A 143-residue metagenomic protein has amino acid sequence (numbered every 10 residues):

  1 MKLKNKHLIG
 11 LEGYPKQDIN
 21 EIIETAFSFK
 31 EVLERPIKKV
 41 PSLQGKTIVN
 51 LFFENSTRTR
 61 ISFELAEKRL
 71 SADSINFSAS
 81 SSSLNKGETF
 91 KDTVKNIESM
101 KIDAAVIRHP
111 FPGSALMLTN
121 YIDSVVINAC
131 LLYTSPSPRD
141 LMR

Functional and structural regions predicted by a protein language model:
M1-I48, N55-S56, I61: Positively charged, low-complexity intrinsically disordered leader regions
I37, P41-S135: Phosphate/diphosphate ligand-binding glycine-rich loop within oxidoreductases
Y133-R143: Single conserved hydrophobic/aromatic residue that forms the stacking wall/gate of nucleotide- or nucleobase-binding
